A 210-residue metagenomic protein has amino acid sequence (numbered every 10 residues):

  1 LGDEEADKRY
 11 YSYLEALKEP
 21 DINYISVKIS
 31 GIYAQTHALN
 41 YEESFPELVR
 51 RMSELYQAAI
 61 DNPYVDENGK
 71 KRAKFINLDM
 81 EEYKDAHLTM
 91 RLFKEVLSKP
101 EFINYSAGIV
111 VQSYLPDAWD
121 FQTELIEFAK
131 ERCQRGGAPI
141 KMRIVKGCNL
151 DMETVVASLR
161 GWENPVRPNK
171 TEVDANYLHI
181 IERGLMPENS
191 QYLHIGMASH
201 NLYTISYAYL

Functional and structural regions predicted by a protein language model:
L1-L210: Positively charged, amphipathic and often flexible ligand-engagement surfaces
